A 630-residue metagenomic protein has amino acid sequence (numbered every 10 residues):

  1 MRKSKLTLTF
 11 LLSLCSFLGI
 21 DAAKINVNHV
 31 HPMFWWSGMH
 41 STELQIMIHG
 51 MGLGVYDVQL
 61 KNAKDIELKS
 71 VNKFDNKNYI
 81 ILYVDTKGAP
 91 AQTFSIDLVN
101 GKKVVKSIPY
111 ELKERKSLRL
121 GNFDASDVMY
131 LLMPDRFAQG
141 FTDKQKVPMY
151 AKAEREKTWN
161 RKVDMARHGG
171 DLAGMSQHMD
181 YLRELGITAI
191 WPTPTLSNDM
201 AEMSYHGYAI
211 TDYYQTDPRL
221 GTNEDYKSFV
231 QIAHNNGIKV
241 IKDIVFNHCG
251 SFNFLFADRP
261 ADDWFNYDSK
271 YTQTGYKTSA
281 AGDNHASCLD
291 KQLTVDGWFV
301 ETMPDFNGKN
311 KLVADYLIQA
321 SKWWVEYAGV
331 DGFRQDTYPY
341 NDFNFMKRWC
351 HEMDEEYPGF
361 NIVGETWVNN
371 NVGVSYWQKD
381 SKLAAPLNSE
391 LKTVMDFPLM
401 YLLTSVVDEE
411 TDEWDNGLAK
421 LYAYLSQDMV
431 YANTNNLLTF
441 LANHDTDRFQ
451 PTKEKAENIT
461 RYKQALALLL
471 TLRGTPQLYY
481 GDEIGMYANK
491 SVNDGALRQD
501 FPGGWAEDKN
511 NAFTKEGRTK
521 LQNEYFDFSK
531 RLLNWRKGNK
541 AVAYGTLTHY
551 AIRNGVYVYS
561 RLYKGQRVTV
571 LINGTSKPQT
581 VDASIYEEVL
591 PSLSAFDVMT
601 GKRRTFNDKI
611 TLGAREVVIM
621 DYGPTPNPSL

Functional and structural regions predicted by a protein language model:
T9-F17: Bacterial N-terminal signal peptides
A23-G54, L112-E114: Beta-strand/beta-sandwich contexts
H40-T93, L98-G101: Immunoglobulin-like IPT/TIG beta-sandwich domains and homologous Ig-like subdomains
L112-L131, R136, G140-F141: Low-complexity, Pro/Ser/Thr- and charge-rich linker/hinge segments at domain boundaries
F137-Y327, M346-E356, V372-V374, P386 (+2 more regions): Substrate-binding/active-site clefts of carbohydrate-active enzymes
G140-V163, R167, V368, T434 (+3 more regions): Loop/helix patches that line or flank the sugar-binding groove of alpha-linked glycan CAZymes
V230, H248, N253, A320 (+7 more regions): Active-site-proximal helices and loops of the catalytic beta/alpha 8
F606-L630: C-terminal beta-strand-rich structural cap/linker in extracellular carbohydrate-active enzymes
